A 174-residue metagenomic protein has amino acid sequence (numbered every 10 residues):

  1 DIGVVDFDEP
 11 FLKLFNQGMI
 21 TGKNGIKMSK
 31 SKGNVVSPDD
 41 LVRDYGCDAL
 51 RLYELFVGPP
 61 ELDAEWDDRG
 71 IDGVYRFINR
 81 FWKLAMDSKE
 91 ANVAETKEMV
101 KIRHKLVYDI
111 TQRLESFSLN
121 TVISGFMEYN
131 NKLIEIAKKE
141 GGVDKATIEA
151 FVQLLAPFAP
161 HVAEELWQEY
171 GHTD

Functional and structural regions predicted by a protein language model:
V4-P10, D40-D174: Helix-rich, typically C-terminal accessory recognition domains appended to large enzymatic cores
Q17: Cation-handling catalytic/transport regions enriched in His/Asp/Glu
S31-D39, R43: C-terminal, charged and often intrinsically disordered regions of DNA end-processing helicases and nucleases
